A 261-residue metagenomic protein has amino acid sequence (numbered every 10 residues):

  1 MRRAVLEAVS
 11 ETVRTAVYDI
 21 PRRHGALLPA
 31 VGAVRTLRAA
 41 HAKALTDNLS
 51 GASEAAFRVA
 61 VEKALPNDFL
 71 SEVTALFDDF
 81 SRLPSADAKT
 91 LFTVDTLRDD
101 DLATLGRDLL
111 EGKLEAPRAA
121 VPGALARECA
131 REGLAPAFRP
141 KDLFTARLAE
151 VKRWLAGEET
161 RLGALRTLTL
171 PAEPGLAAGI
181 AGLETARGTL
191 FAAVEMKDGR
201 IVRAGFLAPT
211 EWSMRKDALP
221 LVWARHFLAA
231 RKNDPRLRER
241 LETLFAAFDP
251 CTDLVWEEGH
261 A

Functional and structural regions predicted by a protein language model:
M1-R187, K197, T210-A261: Active-site bordering "gate/hinge" segments that shape substrate access to catalytic or cofactor-binding pockets
L190-A208: Short beta-strand elements
